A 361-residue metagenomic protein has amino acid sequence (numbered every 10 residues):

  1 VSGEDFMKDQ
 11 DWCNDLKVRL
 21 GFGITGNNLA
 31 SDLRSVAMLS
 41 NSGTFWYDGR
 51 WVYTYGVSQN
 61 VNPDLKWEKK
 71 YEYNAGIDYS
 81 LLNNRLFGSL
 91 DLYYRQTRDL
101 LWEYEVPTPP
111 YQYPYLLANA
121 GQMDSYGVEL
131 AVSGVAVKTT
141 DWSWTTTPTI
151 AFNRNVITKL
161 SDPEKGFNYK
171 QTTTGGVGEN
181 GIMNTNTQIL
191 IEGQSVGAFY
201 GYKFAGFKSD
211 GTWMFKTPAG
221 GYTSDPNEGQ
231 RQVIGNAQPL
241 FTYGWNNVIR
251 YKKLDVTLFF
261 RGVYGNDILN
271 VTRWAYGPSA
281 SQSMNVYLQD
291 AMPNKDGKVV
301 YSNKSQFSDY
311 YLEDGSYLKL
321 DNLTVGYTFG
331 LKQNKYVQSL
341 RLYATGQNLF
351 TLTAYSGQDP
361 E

Functional and structural regions predicted by a protein language model:
V1-I182, L312-E361: Extracellular/periplasmic, surface-exposed regions of secreted and cell-surface proteins
W46-S58, Q96-A120, R154-Q238, N246 (+1 more regions): Surface-exposed, extracytoplasmic segments of Gram-negative outer-membrane nutrient-acquisition systems
Y73, R85-S89, F241, S281-Q289: N-terminal hydrophobic signal/anchor transmembrane helix of membrane proteins
D78-L86, V137-W142, T242-T272, K332: Subset of outer-membrane beta-barrel
T147, G229, P239-K253, D321-G326: Conserved SET/PR-domain catalytic core that frames the SAM/AdoMet-binding pocket
